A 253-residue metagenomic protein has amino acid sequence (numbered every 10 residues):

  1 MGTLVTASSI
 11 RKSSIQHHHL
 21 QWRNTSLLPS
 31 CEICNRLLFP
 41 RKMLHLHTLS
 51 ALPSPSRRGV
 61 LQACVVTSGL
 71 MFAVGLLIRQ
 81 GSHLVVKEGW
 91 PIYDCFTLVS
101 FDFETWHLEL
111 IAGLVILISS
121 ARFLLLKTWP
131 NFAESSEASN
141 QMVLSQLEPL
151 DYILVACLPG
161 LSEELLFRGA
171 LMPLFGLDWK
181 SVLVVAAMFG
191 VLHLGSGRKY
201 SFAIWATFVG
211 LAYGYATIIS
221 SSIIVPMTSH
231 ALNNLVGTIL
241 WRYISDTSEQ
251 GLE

Functional and structural regions predicted by a protein language model:
M1-T48: N-terminal chloroplast transit peptides
A7-S8, H19, E32, L37-L38 (+5 more regions): General helical secondary-structure elements
S9-R11, L38-M43, A51-P53, R57 (+1 more regions): Transmembrane helix-loop-helix hairpins at the membrane interface of multi-pass integral membrane proteins
R36-I78: Cytosolic-side membrane-entry/anchor segment at the start of a transmembrane helix
S54-A63, G75-S162, M172-P173, D246-E253: Juxtamembrane helix-loop-helix connectors linking adjacent transmembrane helices in multi-pass membrane enzymes
V65-G69, A112-I118, M188, V209-Y213: Hydrophobic alpha-helical topogenic segments used for membrane insertion/localization
L70-G75, L117-R122, Y213, N233 (+1 more regions): Alpha-helical transmembrane segments of multipass membrane proteins
